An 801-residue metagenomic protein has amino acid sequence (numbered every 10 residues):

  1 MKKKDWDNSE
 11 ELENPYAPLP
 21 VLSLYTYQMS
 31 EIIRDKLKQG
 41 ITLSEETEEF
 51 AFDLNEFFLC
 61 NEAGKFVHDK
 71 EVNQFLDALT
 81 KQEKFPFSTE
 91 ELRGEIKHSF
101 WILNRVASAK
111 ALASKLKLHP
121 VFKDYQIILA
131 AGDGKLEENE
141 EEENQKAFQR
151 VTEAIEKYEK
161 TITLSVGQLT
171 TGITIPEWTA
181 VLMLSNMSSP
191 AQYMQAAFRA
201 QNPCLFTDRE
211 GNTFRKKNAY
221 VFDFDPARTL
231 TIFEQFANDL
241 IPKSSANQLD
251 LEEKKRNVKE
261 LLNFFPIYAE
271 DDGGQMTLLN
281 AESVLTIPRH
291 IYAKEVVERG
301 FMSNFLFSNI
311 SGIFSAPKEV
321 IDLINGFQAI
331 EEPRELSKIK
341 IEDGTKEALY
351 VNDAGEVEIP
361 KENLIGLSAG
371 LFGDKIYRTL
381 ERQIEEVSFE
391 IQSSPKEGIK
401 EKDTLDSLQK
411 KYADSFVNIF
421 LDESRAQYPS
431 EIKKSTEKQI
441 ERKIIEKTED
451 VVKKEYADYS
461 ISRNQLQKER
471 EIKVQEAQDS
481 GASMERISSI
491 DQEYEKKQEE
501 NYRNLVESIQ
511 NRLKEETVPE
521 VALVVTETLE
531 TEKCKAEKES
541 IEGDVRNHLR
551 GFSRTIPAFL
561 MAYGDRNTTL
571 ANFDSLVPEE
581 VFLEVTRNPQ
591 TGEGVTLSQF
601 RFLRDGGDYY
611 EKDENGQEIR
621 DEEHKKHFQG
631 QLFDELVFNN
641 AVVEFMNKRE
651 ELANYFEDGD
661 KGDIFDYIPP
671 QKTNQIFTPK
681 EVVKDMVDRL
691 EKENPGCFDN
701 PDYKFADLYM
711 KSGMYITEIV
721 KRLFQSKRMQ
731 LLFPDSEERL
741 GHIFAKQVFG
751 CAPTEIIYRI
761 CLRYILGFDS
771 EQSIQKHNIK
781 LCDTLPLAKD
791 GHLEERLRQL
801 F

Functional and structural regions predicted by a protein language model:
M1-H98: Interdomain helical connector at the RecA1-RecA2 junction of SF1/SF2 helicase-like NTPases
K2-Y16, V21, T26-Q28, T213-D239 (+3 more regions): Extended charged low-complexity segments that act as oligomerization/scaffolding linkers
L59-T80, S108-A109, E140-N144, Q675-M686 (+2 more regions): Phosphate/oxyanion-binding active-site loops and adjacent basic polyanion-contact surfaces
E90-L116: Conserved strand-helix element at the start of the C-terminal RecA-like helicase core
Q126-N247, A752: Conserved RecA-like P-loop NTPase helicase motor core
P203-I341, R382-I444: Long, hydrophobic alpha-helical segments
L349-E530: C-terminal accessory/interaction regions of large nucleic acid-associated machines
G543-F801: SAM-dependent methyltransferase catalytic region
